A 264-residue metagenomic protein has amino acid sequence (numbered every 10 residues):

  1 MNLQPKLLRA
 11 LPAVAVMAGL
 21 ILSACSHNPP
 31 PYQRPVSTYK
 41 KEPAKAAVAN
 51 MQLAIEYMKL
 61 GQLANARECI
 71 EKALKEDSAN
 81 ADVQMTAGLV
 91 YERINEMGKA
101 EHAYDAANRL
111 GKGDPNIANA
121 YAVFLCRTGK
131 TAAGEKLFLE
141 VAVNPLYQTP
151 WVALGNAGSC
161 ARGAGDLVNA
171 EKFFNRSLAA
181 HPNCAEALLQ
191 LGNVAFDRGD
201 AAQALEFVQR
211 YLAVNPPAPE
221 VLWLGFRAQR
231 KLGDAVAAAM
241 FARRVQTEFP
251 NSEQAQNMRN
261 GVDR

Functional and structural regions predicted by a protein language model:
G19-E42: Bacterial Sec signal peptide processing site at the extreme N-terminus
K40-A79, Y91-R93, G98, H102 (+1 more regions): Post-signal-peptide N-terminal segment of Sec-exported extracytoplasmic proteins
E42, E76, R109-G111, N144-L146 (+3 more regions): Structural marker of alpha-solenoid helical repeat scaffolds
Q52, T86, A120, L154-N156 (+3 more regions): Canonical tetratricopeptide repeat
